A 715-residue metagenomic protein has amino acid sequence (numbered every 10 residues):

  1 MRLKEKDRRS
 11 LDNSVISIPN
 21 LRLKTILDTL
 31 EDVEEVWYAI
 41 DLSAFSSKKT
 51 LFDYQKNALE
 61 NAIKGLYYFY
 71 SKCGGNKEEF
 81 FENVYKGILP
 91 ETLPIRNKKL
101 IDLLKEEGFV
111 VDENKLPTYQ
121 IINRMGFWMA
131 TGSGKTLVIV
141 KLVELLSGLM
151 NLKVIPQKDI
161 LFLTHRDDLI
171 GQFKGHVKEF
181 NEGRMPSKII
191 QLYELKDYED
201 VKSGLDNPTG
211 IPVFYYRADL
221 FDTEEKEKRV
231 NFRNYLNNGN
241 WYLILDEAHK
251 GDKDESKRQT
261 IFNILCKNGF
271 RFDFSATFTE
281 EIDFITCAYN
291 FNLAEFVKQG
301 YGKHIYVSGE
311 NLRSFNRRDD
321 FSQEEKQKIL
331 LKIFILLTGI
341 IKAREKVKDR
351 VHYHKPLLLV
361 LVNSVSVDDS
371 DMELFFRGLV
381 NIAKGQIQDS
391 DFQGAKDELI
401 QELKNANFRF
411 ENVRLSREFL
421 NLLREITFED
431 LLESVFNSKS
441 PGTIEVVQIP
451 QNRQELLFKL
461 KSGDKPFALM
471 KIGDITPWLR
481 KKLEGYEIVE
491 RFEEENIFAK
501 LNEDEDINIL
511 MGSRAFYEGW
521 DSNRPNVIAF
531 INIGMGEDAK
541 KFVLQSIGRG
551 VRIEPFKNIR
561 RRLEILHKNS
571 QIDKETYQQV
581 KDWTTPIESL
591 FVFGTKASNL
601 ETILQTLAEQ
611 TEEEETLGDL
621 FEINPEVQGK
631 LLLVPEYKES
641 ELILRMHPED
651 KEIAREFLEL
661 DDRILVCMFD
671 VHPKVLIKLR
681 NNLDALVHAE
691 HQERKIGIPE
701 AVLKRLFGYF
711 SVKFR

Functional and structural regions predicted by a protein language model:
M1-R9, F45, E60, Y70 (+5 more regions): Helicase-associated low-complexity regulatory tails and linkers flanking the ATPase motor
M1-W37, A44, T50, I122 (+1 more regions): Accessory nucleic-acid engagement/destabilization modules that flank
K24-I40, L100-Q120, I139, H304-G309 (+4 more regions): Active-site-adjacent bridging/hinge elements
L27-W128: Conserved pre-motif I regulatory segment
Q55, H165, H249-K250: Histidine-centered active-site/metal-ligand motif
R124-G126, A130, V138-L169, F173: Conserved SF1/SF2 helicase motif Ia
G134: Conserved glycine(s) of the Walker
